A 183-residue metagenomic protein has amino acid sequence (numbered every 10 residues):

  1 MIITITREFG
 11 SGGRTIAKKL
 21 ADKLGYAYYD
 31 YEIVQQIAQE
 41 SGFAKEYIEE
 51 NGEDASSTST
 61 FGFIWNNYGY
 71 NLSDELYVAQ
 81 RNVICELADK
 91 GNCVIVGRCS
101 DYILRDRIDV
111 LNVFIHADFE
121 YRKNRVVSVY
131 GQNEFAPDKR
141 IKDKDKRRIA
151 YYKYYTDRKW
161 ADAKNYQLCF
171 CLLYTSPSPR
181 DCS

Functional and structural regions predicted by a protein language model:
M1-I3: Pre-Walker A (Motif I) flank of P-loop NTPase domains
I5-I16: Glycine-rich phosphate-binding P-loop
K18-L24: A conserved segment at the C-terminal end of the G1
Y28-A38: Short beta-strand-centered segment that lines the nucleotide-binding/catalytic pocket of NTP-utilizing
A38-N92: ATP-dependent small-molecule kinase phosphotransfer cores that center on conserved nucleotide phosphate-binding segments
A55-F63, N133-L173: Small-molecule kinase domains that catalyze NTP-dependent phosphoryl transfer to phosphate-bearing small molecules
C85-Y130: ATP-dependent NMP and nucleoside kinases share a basic, alpha-helical "lid"
Y174-S183: Single conserved hydrophobic/aromatic residue that forms the stacking wall/gate of nucleotide- or nucleobase-binding
